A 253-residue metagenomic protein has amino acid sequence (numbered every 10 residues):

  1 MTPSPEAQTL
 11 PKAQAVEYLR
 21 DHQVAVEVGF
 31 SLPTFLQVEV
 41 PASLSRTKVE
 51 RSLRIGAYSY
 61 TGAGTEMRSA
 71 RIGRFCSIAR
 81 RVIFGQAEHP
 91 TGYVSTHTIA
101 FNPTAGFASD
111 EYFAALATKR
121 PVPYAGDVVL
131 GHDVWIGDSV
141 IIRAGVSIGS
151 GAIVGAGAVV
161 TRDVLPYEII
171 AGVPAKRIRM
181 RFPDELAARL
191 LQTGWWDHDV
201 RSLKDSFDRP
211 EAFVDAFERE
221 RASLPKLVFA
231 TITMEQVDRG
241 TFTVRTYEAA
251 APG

Functional and structural regions predicted by a protein language model:
T2-V16, D21, A25-V28, I99-I142 (+1 more regions): C-terminal segments of enzyme domains that contribute to small-molecule binding surfaces
D21-V146: Flexible, glycine/small-residue-enriched loop-and-beta-strand segment within the central core of proteins
I78, S95, I170-A171, A187: Glycine-rich, phosphate-binding/catalytic loops in enzymes
W135, G149-V159: A generic "structured core" feature
D138, A156, P166: Catalytic-loop Lys-Pro-X-Asn motif of eukaryotic-like protein kinases
D163: Short, solvent-exposed beta-strand-to-loop segments that form ligand-recognition rims of beta-rich domains
P166, A171-P174: Acidic, glycine-centered active-site loop in nucleotide-sugar glycosyltransferases
